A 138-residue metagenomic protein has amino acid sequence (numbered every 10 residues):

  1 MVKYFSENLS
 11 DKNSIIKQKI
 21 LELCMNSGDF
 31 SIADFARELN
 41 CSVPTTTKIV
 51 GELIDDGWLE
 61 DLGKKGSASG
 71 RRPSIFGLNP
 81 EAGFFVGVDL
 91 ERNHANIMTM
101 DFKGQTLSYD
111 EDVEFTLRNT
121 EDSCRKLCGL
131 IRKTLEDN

Functional and structural regions predicted by a protein language model:
M1-R37: Extreme N-terminal segment that seeds HTH/winged-HTH DNA-binding domains in transcriptional regulators
S10-S14, Q18, V43-T47, E121: Electropositive phosphate-/nucleotide-binding environments in soluble metabolic enzymes
D29-L62: N-terminal helix-turn-helix
N40, S69-G70: Short secondary-structure capping/turn micro-motifs that flank functional sites
G63-S69: Short, basic, alpha-helical segments at the C-terminal edge of helix-turn-helix-like DNA-binding modules
G70-Y109: Gly/Thr-rich phosphate-binding beta-strand-loop-beta motif of the actin/hexokinase/Hsp70
Y109-N138: N-terminal phosphate-binding loop and adjacent alpha-helix
